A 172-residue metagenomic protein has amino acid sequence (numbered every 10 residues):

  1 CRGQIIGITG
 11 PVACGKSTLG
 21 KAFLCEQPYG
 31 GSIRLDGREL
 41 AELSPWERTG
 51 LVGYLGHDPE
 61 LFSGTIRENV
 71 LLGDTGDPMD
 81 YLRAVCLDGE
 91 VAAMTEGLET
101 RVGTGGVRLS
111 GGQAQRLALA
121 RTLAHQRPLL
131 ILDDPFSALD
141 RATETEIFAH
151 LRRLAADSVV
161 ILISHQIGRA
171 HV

Functional and structural regions predicted by a protein language model:
T9-P11: The feature captures the beta-strand-to-loop junction immediately N-terminal to the Walker
F23-C25: Helix-to-loop junction immediately C-terminal to a conserved catalytic motif
Q27, G31, G53, D58-T75 (+2 more regions): Conserved catalytic motifs of ABC-family nucleotide-binding domains
G31-E39, R48: Conserved ABC transporter NBD signature motif
S32, R67-T104, F148-A149, D157: ABC ATPase nucleotide-binding domain helical subdomain, centered on the C-loop/LSGGQ "ABC signature"
A124-P128: A short, proline-enriched helix->beta-strand linker immediately N-terminal to the Walker B motif in ABC-type P-loop
L130-D134: Catalytic Walker B motif of ABC-type/P-loop ATPase nucleotide-binding domains
H150-S164: Conserved catalytic loops of ABC-family nucleotide-binding domains
